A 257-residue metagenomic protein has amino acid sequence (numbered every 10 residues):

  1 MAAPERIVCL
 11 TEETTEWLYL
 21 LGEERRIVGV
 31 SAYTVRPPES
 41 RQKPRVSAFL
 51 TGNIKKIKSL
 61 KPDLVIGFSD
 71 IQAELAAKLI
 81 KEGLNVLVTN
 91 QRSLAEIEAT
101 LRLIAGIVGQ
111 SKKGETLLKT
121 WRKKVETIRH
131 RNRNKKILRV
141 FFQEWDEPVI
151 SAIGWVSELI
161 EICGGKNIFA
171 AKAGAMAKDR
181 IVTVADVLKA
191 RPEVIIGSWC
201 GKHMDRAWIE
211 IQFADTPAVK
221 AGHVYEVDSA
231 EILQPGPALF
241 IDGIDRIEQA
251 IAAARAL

Functional and structural regions predicted by a protein language model:
M1-L257: N-terminal ligand-binding lobe of clamshell/alpha-beta domains
